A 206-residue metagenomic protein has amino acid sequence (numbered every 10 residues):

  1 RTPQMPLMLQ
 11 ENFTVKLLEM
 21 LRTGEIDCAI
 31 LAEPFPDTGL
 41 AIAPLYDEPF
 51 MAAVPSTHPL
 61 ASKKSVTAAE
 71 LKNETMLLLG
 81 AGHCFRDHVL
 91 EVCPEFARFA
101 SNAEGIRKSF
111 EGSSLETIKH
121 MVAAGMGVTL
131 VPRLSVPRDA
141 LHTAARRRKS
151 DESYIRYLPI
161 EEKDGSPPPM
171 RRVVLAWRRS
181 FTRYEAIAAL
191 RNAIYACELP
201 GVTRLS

Functional and structural regions predicted by a protein language model:
R1-M5, S166, A188, A196-S206: N-terminal hydrophobic or amphipathic helices and topogenic motifs
R1-T38, A103-E104, E111-L115: Central regulatory/effector-binding core of bacterial HTH transcription factors
Q10-E11, A53, L78-L79, E111 (+2 more regions): Active-site-adjacent beta-strand anchor residues
T23-E25, D47, N73: Alpha-helix C-terminal capping/helix-to-coil transition sites in glycosyltransferase folds
E33-F35, F50, P55-S65, T75-R86 (+5 more regions): Short coil/turn segments
D37-P49, K63, E70, S113-S180 (+1 more regions): Beta-alpha-beta core module
T75-S101, R183-N192, G201, L205-S206: Secondary-structure junction motif
